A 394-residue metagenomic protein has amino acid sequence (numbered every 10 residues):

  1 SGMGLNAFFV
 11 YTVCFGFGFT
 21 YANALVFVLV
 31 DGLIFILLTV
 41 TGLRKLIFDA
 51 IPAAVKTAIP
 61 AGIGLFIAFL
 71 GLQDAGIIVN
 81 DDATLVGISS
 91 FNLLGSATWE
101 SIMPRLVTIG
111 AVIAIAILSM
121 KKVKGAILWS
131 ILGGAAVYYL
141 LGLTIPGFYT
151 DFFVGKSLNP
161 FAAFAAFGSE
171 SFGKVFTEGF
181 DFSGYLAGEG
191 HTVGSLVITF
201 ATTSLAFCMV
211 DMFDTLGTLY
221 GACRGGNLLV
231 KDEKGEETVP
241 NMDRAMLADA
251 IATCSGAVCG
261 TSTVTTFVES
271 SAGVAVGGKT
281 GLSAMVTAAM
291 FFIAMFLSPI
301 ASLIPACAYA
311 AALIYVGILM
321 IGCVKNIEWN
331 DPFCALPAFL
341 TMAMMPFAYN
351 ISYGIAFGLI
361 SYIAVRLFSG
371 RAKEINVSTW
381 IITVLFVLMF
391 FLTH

Functional and structural regions predicted by a protein language model:
S1, I117-L128, A275-G281, G322-F333 (+2 more regions): Membrane-helix interface "capping/anchor" motifs
S1, P52-F69, E100-P104, G125 (+5 more regions): Helical membrane-embedded segments and adjacent short helical loop/helix-boundary regions of multi-pass membrane
G2-I63, R224-C323: Helix-loop-helix junctions within the multi-pass membrane cores of secondary transporters/permeases
F8-Y11, V30-T39, P60-A75, R105-M120 (+8 more regions): Hydrophobic core segments of alpha-helical transmembrane domains in multi-pass membrane transport and ion-translocation
Y11-T20, L46-K56, L65-I117, T144-H191: Inter-helical loop and helix-membrane interface segments of multi-pass membrane transporters/permeases
G18-A24, K121-A126, I304, M345-G354: Transmembrane helix interruption/hinge and helix-loop junction motifs
T20-N23, F48-P52, I78-D81, P146-A162 (+4 more regions): A cytosolic-side transmembrane-helix exit/cap motif
S89-A97, I131-M242, V387-L388: Helix-loop-helix hairpins and the membrane-proximal interhelical loops of multi-pass alpha-helical transport proteins
